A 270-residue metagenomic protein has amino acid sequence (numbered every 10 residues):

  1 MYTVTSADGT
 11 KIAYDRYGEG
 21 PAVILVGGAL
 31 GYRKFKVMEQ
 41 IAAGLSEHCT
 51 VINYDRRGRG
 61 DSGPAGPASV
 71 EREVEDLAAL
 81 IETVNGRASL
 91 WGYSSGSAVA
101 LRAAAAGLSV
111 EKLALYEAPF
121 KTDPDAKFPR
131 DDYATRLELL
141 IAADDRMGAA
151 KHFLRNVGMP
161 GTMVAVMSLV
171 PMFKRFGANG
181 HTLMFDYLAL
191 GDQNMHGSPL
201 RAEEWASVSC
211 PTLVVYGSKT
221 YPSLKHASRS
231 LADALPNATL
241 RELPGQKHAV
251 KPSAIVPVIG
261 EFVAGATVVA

Functional and structural regions predicted by a protein language model:
T3-G63: Conserved HGGG/HGGXW glycine-rich cap/lid loop of the alpha/beta-hydrolase fold
F35-V37, S62-P67, D125-A126, K225-H226: Conserved catalytic-core motifs of eukaryotic protein kinase domains, centered on the activation segment
A43, I52-S89: Active-site loop/oxyanion-hole signature of alpha/beta-hydrolase fold enzymes
D55-R59, P119, P244-Q246: Short beta-to-alpha linker loops that shape the active-site pocket of alpha/beta-hydrolase fold enzymes
R87-P124: Conserved hydrolase catalytic core segment
A118, T122-G177, D186-N194: Helix-rich cap/lid subdomain of alpha/beta-hydrolase
R175-D233, E242, V250-P252: Conserved serine/cysteine hydrolase catalytic core
P236-A270: Catalytic active-site module of serine/aspartate enzymes centered on a nucleophile-bearing elbow/loop
